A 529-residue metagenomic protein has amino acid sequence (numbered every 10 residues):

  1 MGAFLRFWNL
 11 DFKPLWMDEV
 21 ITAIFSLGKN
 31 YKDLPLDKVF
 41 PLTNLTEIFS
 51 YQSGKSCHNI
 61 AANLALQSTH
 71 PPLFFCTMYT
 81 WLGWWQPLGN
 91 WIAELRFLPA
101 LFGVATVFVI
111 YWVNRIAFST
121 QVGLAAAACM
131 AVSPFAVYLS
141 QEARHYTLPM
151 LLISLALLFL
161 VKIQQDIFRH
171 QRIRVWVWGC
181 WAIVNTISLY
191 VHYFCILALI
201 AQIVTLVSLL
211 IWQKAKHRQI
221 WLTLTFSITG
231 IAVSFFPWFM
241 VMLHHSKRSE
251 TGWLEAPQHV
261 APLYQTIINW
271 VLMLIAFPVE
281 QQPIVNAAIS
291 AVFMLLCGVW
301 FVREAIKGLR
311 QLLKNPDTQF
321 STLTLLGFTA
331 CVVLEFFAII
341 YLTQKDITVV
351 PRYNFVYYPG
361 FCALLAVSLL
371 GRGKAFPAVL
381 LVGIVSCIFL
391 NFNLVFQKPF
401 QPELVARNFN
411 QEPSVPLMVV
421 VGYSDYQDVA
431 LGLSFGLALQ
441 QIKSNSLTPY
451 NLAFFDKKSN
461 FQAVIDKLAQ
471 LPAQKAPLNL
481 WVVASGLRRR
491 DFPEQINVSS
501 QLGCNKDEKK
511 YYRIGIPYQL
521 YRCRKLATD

Functional and structural regions predicted by a protein language model:
T80, V109, V132, A136 (+4 more regions): Specific aromatic-rich, kink-prone transmembrane helix
F97-A117: Transmembrane-helix motifs of polytopic, lipid-linked glycan transferases
Y111, R115-I116, Q171-R172, L210-T225 (+2 more regions): Membrane-interface helix-loop-helix junctions at transmembrane boundaries of multi-pass membrane enzymes, predominantly
A126-A131: Short helix- or helix-capping micro-motifs that position conserved polar/aromatic residues at function-defining sites
Q141-H145: Short acidic/glycine- and proline-prone juxtamembrane loop motifs at membrane-interface regions of multi-pass membrane
F159-W176, W181, N185, L197-A232 (+1 more regions): Perimembrane helix-loop-helix junctions
L323, Q344-R372: Hydrophobic/aromatic-rich transmembrane helices and adjacent perimembrane loops
G371-I516: Catalytic lumenal/periplasmic loop and adjoining terminal transmembrane helix of membrane glycan-assembly enzymes
